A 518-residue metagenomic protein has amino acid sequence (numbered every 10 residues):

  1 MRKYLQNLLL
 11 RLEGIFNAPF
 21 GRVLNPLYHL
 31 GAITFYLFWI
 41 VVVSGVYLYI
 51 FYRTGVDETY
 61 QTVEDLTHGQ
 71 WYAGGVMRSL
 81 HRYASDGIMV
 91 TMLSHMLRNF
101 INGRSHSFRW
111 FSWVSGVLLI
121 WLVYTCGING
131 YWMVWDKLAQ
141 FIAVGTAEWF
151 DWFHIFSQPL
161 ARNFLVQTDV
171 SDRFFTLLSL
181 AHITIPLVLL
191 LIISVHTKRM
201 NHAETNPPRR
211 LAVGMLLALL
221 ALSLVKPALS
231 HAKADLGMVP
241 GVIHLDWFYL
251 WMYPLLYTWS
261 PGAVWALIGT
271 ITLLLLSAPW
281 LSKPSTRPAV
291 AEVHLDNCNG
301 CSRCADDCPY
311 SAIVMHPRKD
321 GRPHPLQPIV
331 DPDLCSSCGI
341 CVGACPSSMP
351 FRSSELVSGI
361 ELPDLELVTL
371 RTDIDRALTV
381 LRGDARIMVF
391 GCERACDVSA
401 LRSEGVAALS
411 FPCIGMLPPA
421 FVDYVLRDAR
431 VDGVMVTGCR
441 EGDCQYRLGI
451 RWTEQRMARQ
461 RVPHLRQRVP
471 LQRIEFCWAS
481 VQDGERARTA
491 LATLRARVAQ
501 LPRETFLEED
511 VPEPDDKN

Functional and structural regions predicted by a protein language model:
M1-A18, Y28: Perimembrane topogenic segments of multi-pass inner/organellar membrane proteins
M1-N7, A289-E292, G300, H316 (+2 more regions): Short, intrinsically disordered terminal tails adjacent to the first/last structured region
P19-I50, T62-H81, G87, S94-V290 (+2 more regions): Membrane-embedded alpha-helical bundles of multi-pass integral membrane proteins
Y36-T59, R386, F390-A400: Conserved oxyanion/phosphate-binding beta-strand-loop segments in alpha/beta enzyme cores
V117, Y131, I142-G145, G214 (+2 more regions): Iron-sulfur-associated redox domains of electron-transfer enzymes in respiratory and anaerobic energy metabolism
L191, H196, L276-P279, A344-L356 (+1 more regions): Short, structured interface segments
N299-Y310, D333-S347, T437-R451, W478-V481 (+1 more regions): Local cysteine-cluster metal-coordination motifs and their immediate loop/turn environment, predominantly Fe-S cluster
R303-S336, I340-D364, L370-D373: Iron-sulfur cluster-binding cysteine motifs and their immediate structural context in ferredoxin-like electron-transfer
